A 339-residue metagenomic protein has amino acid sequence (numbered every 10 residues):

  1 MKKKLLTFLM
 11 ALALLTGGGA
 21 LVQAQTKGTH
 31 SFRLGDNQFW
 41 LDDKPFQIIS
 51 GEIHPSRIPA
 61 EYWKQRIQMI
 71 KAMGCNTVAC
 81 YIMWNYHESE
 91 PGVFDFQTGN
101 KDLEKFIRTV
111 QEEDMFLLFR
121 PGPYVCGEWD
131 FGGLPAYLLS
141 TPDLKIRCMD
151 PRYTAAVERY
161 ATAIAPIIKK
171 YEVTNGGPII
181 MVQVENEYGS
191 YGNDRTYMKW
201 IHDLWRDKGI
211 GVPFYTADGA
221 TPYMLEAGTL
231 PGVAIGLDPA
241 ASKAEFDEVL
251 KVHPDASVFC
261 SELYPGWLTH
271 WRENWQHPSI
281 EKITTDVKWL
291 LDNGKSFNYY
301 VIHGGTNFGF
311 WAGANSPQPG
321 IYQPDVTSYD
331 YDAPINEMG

Functional and structural regions predicted by a protein language model:
L9-G18: Bacterial N-terminal signal peptides
V22-T77, R108, E112: N-terminal carbohydrate-binding accessory modules
I48-P59, W84-K101, L139-R159, Q183-D194 (+3 more regions): The substrate-binding groove and active-site-proximal loops of carbohydrate-active enzymes, especially glycoside
W63-D130, H202-D207, V212: Aromatic-lined substrate-binding rim segments of carbohydrate-active enzymes
P91-K101, E112, G122-C148, M198 (+4 more regions): Aromatic- and acidic-residue-enriched segments that line the glycan-binding/catalytic groove of carbohydrate-active
G99-F119, P142-I179: An active-site-proximal structural segment forming one wall of the substrate-binding cleft that immediately precedes
Q111, D207-K208, A240-P334, M338: Catalytic-core region of carbohydrate-active enzymes that cleave or remodel glycosidic bonds
Y153-L230: Active-site neighborhood of glycoside hydrolase catalytic domains
